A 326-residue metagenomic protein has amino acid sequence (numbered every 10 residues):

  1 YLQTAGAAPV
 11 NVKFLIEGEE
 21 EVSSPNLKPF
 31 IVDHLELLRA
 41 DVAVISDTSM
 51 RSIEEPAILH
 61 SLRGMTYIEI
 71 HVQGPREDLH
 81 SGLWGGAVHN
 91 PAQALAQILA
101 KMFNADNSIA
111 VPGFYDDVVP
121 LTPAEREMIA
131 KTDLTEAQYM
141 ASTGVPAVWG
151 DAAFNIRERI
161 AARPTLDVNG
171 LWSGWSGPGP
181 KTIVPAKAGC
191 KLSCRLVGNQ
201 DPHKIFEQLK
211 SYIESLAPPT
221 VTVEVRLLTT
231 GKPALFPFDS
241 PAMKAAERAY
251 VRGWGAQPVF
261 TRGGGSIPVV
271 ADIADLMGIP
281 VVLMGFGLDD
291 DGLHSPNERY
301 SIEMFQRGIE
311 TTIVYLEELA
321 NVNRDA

Functional and structural regions predicted by a protein language model:
Y1-S23, I68-V72, G85-A105, L192 (+1 more regions): Alpha-helical metal-binding/catalytic segments enriched in His/Glu/Asp
Y1-S61, R324-A326: Acidic/histidine-rich catalytic neighborhood of metal-dependent amide-processing enzymes
N11, M65-Y67, R163-T165, K187-K191: Broad gene-expression machinery/nucleic-acid interaction feature
G18-E19, S46-S49, V72-P75, L171 (+1 more regions): Fold-independent oxyanion-binding glycine-rich loops and adjacent beta-strand/coil segments at enzyme active sites
G18-V22, A57-I58, L83-A87, P237 (+2 more regions): Alpha-helix capping and helix-loop boundary segments enriched in small/acidic/polar residues
S52, A110-K187, R195-Q208, L216 (+1 more regions): An extended, acidic, His-containing surface patch that forms the Zn2+-binding/catalytic region of metallohydrolases
A57-Q73, V282-G287: Flexible glycine/proline-rich, aromatic-decorated loop/lid segments
L79-V88, P178-K181: A short glycine-threonine-serine/GTX helix/turn-capping micro-motif
